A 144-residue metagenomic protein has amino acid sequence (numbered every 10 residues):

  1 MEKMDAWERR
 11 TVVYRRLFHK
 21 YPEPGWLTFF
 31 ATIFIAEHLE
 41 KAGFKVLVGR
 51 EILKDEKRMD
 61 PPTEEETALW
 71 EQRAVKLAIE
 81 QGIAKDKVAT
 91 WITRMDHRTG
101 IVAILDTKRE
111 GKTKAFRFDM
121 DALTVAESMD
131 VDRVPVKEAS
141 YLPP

Functional and structural regions predicted by a protein language model:
M1-P144: Acidic/His- and Gly-rich active-site-bordering loop/insert found across diverse amide/peptide-bond hydrolases
